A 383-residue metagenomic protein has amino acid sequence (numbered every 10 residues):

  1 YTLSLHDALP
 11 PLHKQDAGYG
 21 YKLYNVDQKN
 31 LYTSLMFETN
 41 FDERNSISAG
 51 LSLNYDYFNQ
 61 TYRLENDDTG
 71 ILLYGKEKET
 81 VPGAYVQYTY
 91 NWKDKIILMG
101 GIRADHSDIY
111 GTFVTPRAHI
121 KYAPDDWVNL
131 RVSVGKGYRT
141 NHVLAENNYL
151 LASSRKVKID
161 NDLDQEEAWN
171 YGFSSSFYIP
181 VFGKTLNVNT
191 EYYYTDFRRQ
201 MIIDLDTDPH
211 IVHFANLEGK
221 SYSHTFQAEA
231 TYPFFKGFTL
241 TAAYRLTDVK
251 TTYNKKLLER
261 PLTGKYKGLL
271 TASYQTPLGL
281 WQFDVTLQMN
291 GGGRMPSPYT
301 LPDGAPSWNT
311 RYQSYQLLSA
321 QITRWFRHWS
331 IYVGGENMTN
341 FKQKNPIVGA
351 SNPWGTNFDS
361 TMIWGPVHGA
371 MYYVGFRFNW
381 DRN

Functional and structural regions predicted by a protein language model:
A8-A17, N59, A123, N129-R131 (+2 more regions): Membrane-embedded beta-barrel scaffold of Gram-negative outer-membrane proteins
A8-Y110, A123, K184-Y192, F226 (+1 more regions): Face-selective signature of the C-terminal outer-membrane beta-barrel domain
P11-L12, L53-N59, I102-D108, V134-T140 (+9 more regions): Transmembrane beta-strands of outer-membrane beta-barrel pores
A17-Y24, Y32, M36, D67-G75 (+7 more regions): Extracellular loop and loop/strand-boundary signature of outer-membrane beta-barrel proteins
F37-F41, T80, Y90, A104 (+11 more regions): Residue-level signature of outer-membrane beta-barrel architecture
R44-I47, K95-L98, D126-L130, P180-V188 (+4 more regions): Repeated loop/turn-to-beta-strand initiation elements of outer-membrane beta-barrel proteins
N91-K93, V188, Y192-D196, N216-Y299 (+1 more regions): Gram-negative outer-membrane beta-barrel transporters
M289-Y299, T323-N383: C-terminal beta-signal and adjacent terminal beta-strands/loops of Gram-negative outer-membrane beta-barrel proteins
